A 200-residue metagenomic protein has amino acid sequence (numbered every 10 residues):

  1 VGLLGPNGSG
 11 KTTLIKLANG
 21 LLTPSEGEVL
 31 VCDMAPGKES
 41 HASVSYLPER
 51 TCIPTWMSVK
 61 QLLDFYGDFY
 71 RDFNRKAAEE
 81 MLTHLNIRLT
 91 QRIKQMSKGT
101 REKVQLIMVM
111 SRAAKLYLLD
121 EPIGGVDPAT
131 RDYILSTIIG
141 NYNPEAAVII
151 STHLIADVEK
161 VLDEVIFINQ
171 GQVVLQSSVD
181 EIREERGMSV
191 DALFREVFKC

Functional and structural regions predicted by a protein language model:
V1-P6: The feature captures the beta-strand-to-loop junction immediately N-terminal to the Walker
N19: Helix-to-loop junction immediately C-terminal to a conserved catalytic motif
E26-S40: Conserved ABC transporter NBD signature motif
R50-V104: ABC-family P-loop ATPase nucleotide-binding domains
Y117-E121, V126: Catalytic Walker B motif of ABC-type/P-loop ATPase nucleotide-binding domains
R131-P144: Helical segment within the ABC ATPase nucleotide-binding domain
Q176-S177: ABC ATPase "signature
